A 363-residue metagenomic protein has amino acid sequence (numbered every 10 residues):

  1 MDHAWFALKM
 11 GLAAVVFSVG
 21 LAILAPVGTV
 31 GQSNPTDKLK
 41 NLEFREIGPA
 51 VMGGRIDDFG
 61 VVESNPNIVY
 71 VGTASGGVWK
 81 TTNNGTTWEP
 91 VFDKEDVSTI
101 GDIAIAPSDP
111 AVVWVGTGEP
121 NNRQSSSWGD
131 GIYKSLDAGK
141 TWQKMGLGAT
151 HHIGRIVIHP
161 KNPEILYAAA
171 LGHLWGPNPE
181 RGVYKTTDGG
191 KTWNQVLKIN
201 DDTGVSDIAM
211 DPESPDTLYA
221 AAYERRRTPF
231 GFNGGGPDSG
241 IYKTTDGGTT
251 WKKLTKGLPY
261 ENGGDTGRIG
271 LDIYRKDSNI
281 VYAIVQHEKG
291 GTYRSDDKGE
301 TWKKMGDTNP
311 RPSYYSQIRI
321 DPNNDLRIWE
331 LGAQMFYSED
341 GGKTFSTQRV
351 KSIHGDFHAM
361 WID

Functional and structural regions predicted by a protein language model:
M1-L8: N-terminal secretory signal peptides that target proteins for export/translocation
K9-P26: Bacterial N-terminal signal peptides
V27-D363: Beta-propeller blade termini and top-face loops
